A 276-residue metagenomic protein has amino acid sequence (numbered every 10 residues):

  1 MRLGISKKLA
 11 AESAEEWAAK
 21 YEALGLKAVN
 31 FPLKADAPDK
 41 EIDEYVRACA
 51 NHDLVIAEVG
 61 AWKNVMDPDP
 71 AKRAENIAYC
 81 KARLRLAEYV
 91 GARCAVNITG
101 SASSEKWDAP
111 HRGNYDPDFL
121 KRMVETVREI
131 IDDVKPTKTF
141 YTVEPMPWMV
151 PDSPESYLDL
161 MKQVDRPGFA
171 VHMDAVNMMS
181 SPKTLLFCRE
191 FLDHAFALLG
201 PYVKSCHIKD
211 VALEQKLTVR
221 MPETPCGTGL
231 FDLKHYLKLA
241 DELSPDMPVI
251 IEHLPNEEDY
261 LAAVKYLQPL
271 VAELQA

Functional and structural regions predicted by a protein language model:
M1-G4, A57-M66, A102-P110: N-terminal small/glycine-rich loop or linker at the start of catalytic domains across soluble metabolic enzymes
R2-K7, V29-F31, I56-A61, A95-N97 (+4 more regions): Hydrophobic faces of well-ordered beta-strands that scaffold small-molecule active sites in alpha/beta enzyme cores
K7-E15, F31-E44, N64-A71, S103 (+5 more regions): Acidic-and-aromatic substrate-binding clefts and catalytic sites of carbohydrate-active enzymes
E15, R47, N51, P70-V171: Active-site acidic/histidine proton-transfer and metal-coordination neighborhood in alpha/beta enzyme cores
W17-L24, P38-E58, L84-G91, R128-P136 (+3 more regions): Acidic (Asp/Glu)-rich catalytic clusters
A19, A28-V29, V59, E125-P225 (+2 more regions): Acidic/histidine-rich catalytic cores of soluble enzymes
L120-K121, G227-L237: Glycine-rich S-adenosyl-L-methionine
E258-Q275: C-terminal helical cap(s) of enzyme catalytic domains, especially alpha/beta-barrels
